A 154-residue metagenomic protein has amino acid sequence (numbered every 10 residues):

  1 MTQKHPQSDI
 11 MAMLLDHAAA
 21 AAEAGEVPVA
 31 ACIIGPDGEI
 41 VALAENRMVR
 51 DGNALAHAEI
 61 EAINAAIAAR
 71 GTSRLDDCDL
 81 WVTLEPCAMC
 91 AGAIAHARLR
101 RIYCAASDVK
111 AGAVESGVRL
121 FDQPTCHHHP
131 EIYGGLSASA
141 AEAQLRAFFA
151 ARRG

Functional and structural regions predicted by a protein language model:
M1-A24, P86-G154: Zinc-dependent deaminase
K4, M48-V49: A short, polar/acidic, helix/strand-boundary loop motif
L14, A18-A21, A31, A42 (+3 more regions): Small-residue (primarily alanine) positions within well-ordered alpha-helices, especially packing/interaction faces
V29-G38: Short beta-strand scaffold segments in enzyme catalytic cores
V41-M48: Short beta->alpha transition motifs characteristic of CBS
M48, V82, A106: Residues that line or immediately flank small-molecule/substrate-binding pockets and catalytic motifs
R50-I60: A short, polar/charged loop-to-alpha-helix boundary motif
T72-L84: Immediate flanking context of iron-sulfur cluster ligation sites
